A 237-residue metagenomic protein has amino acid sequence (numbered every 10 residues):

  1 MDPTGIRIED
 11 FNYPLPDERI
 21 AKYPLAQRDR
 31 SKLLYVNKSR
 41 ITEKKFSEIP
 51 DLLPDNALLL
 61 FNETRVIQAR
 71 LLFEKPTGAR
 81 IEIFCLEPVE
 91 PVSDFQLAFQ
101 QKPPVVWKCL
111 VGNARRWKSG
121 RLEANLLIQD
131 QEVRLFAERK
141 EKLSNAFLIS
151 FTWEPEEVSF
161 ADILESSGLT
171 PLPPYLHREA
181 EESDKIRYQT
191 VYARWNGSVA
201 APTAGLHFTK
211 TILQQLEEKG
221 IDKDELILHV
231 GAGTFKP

Functional and structural regions predicted by a protein language model:
M1-P237: A cross-family signal for N-terminal binding/gating loops and helix N-caps that shape access to the active site
